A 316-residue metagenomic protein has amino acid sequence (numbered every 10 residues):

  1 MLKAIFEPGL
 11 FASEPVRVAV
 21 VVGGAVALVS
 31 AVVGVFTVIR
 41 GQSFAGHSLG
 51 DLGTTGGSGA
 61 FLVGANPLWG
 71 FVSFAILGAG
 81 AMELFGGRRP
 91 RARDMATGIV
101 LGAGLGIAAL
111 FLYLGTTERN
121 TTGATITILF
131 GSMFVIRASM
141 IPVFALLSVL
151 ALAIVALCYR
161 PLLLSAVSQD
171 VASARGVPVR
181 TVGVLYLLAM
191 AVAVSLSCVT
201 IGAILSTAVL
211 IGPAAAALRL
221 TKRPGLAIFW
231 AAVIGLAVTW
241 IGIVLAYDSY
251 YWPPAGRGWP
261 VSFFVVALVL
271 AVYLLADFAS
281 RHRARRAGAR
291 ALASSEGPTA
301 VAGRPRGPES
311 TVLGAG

Functional and structural regions predicted by a protein language model:
K3-G9, E14, T97-C158: Transmembrane helix-bundle core of multi-pass membrane transporters and related energy-transducing complexes
P15-A27, A65-L77, A145-V149, L196-V209: Structural signature of hydrophobic alpha-helical transmembrane segments
V20-A25, L68-S73, M95-I99, I141-L146 (+3 more regions): Hydrophobic alpha-helical transmembrane segments
G23-A31, A79-E83, L105-A109, L147-V155 (+3 more regions): Hydrophobic core segments of alpha-helical transmembrane domains in multi-pass membrane transport and ion-translocation
L28, V32, G50-T55, I76-L77 (+4 more regions): Hydrophobic alpha-helical segments embedded in the membrane of multi-pass proteins
V35-R119, A217-A232, L245, S249-P254 (+1 more regions): Short loop segments and helix-boundary regions at transmembrane helix junctions of multi-pass inner-membrane proteins
M140-P213: Helix-loop-helix "hairpin" substructures at the membrane interface of multi-pass membrane proteins
P253-G316: Cytosolic-side transmembrane-helix boundaries in multi-pass membrane proteins
